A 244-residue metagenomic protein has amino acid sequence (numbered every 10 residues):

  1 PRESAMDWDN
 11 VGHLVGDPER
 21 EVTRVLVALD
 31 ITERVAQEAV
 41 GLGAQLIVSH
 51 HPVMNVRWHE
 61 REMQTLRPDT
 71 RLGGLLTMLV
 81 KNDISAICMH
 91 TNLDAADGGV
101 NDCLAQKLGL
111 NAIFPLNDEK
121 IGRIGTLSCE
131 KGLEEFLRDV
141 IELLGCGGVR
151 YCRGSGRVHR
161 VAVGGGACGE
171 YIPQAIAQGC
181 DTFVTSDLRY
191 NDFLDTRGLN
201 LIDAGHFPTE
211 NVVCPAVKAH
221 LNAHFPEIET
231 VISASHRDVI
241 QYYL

Functional and structural regions predicted by a protein language model:
P1-L244: Active-site catalytic microenvironments in core metabolic enzymes, especially phosphate/sugar-handling
